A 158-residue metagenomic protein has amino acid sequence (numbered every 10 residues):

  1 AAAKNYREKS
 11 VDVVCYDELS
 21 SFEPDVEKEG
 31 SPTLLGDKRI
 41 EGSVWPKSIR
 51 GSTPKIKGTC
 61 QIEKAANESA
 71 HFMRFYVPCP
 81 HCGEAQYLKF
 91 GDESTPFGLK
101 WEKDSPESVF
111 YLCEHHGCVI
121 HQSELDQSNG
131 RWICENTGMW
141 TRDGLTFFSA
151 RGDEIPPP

Functional and structural regions predicted by a protein language model:
A1-P158: Short, flexible loop motifs at catalytic/binding sites
